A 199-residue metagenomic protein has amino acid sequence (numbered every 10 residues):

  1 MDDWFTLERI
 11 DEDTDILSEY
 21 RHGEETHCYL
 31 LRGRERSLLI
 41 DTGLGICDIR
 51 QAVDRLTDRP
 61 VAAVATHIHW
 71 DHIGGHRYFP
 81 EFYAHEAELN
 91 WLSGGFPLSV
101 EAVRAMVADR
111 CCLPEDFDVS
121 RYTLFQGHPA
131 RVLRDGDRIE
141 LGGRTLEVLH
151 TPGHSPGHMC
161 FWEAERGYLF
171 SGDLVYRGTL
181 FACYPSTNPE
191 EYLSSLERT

Functional and structural regions predicted by a protein language model:
M1-D2, G23-E25, F125-G127, L133 (+1 more regions): Residues that act as N-cap/strand-start positions at coil-to-secondary-structure junctions
M1-D3, E197-R198: Accessory terminal helices/loops
D3-R55, F161-G172: Conserved beta-strand hairpin/beta-sheet module of binuclear metal-dependent hydrolase folds, prominently
T6, D15, A62, E81 (+2 more regions): Conserved beta-strand segments of alpha/beta enzyme cores
R9-D15, D116-R121, G142-R144: Short Pro/Gly-enriched beta-strand edge/turn motifs at strand-loop
R21-H22, A87, D137, G153: Residues that form or immediately flank small-molecule/cofactor binding pockets and catalytic motifs
S37-L39, L44-I46, Y122, R131 (+2 more regions): Metallo-beta-lactamase
L44-E140, R177: Active-site HxH/HxHxD metal-binding segment of metal-dependent hydrolases
